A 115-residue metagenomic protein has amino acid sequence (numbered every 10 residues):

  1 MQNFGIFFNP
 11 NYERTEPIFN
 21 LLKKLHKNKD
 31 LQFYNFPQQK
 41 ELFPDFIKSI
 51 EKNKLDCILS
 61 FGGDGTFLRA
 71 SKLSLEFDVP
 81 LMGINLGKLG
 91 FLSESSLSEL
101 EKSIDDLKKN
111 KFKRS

Functional and structural regions predicted by a protein language model:
M1-G62, T66-E76: N-terminal glycine-/serine-/threonine-rich phosphate-binding loop
G5, G62-G65, G83, G87-G90 (+1 more regions): Glycine-centered flexibility sites
N11-Y12, L86, S96: Short, glycine/serine-rich, charged loops/turns that create anion-binding and catalytic segments at active sites
F19-L21, L25, D78-V79, E99-D106: Residue-level signature of transmembrane alpha-helix interfaces in integral membrane proteins
K29-F33, L59, I84-L86, D106-N110: Glycine-rich loops and low-complexity Gly/Arg-rich segments that provide flexible linkers or classic glycine-based
R69, L73-G87, F91: Gly/Ser-rich helix-loop-strand patches that form or flank binding pockets for ribonucleotide-derived cofactors
F91-S115: Catalytic core of DAGKc-family lipid kinases
